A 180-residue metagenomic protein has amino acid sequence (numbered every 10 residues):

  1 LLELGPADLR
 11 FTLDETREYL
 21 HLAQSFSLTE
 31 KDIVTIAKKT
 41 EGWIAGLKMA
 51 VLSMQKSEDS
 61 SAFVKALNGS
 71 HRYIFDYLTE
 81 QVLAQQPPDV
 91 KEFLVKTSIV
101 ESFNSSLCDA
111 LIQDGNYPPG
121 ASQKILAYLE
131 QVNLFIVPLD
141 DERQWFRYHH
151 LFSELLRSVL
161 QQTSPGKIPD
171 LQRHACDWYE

Functional and structural regions predicted by a protein language model:
L1-K39, I44-S53, Y73-Y77, F152-S158: Alpha-helical sensor/transducer elements of the RecA-like P-loop NTPase core
E3-G5, A62-A66, D140-D141, V159-Q161: A ubiquitous short alpha-helical element
Y19-L22, V34-K39, A45-A66, E92-K96 (+2 more regions): C-terminal helical "lid" of AAA+/P-loop NTPase domains
S25-S27, S57-S61, Q113-G120, S164-P165: Short, glycine- and charge-enriched coil/turn segments that flank and shape catalytic ligand pockets
F26, K39-S57, Q85, V100-F103 (+2 more regions): Phosphate/oxyanion-binding loops and surfaces in catalytic or ligand/nucleic-acid-binding neighborhoods
K31-I33, D76-Q161, D170-R173: C-terminal boundary/linker of central alpha/beta nucleotide-binding cores
W43, G166-E180: Leucine-rich, amphipathic alpha-helical/linker segments
